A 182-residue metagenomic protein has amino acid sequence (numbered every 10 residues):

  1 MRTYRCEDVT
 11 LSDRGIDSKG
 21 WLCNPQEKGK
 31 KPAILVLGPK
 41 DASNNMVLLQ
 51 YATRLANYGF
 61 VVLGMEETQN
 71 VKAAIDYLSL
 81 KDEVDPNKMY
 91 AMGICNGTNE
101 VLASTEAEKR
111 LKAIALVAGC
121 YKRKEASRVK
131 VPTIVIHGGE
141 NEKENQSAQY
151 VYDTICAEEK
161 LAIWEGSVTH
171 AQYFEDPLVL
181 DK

Functional and structural regions predicted by a protein language model:
M1-G29: N-terminal cap/lid segment of alpha/beta-hydrolase-fold proteins
K30-P39: Short beta-strand element of the alpha/beta-hydrolase
K40-T53, E67, S147: The serine-hydrolase catalytic nucleophile loop
V47, E67-D82, A103: Alpha/beta-hydrolase active-site loop
R54-Q69: Conserved alpha/beta-hydrolase
V129, V135-H137: Short beta-strand/loop motif that positions the catalytic acidic residue of the alpha/beta-hydrolase fold
N141-S147: Conserved alpha/beta-hydrolase "acid-adjacent" motif
A148, Y152-A171: Catalytic histidine neighborhood in serine/cysteine hydrolases with alpha/beta-hydrolase-type architecture
